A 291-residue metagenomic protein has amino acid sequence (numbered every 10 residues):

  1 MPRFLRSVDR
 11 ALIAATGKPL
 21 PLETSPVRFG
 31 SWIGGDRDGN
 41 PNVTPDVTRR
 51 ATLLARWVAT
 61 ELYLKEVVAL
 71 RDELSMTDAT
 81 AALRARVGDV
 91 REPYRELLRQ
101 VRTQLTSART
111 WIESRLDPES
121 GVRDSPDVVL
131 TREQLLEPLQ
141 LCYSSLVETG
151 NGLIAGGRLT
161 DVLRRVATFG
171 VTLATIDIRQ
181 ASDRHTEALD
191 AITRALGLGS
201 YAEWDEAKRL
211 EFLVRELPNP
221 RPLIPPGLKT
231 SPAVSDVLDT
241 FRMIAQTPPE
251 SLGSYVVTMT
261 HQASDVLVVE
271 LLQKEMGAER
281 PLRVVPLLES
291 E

Functional and structural regions predicted by a protein language model:
M1-R28: Extended, Lys/Arg-enriched charged tracts that mediate electrostatic binding to polyanionic substrates
R3, S7, V27, A51-L54 (+9 more regions): Generic recognition of stable, solvent-exposed alpha-helical segments in well-folded globular domains
I13, P19-L20, G35-R37, S144-S145 (+3 more regions): Conserved alpha/beta-domain cores
V27-T48, V162-D183, E289: Conserved phosphate/anionic-ligand binding catalytic regions in large, soluble enzymes, centered on
V43-D72, M276-E291: Catalytic or ion-translocation cores adjacent to nucleophile or general acid/base/metal-coordination motifs in diverse
T48-A51, A181-T193, V269-E275: Short secondary-structure boundary/capping segments
D72-Q246: Extended, charge-enriched "interface" segments that sit outside catalytic cores
